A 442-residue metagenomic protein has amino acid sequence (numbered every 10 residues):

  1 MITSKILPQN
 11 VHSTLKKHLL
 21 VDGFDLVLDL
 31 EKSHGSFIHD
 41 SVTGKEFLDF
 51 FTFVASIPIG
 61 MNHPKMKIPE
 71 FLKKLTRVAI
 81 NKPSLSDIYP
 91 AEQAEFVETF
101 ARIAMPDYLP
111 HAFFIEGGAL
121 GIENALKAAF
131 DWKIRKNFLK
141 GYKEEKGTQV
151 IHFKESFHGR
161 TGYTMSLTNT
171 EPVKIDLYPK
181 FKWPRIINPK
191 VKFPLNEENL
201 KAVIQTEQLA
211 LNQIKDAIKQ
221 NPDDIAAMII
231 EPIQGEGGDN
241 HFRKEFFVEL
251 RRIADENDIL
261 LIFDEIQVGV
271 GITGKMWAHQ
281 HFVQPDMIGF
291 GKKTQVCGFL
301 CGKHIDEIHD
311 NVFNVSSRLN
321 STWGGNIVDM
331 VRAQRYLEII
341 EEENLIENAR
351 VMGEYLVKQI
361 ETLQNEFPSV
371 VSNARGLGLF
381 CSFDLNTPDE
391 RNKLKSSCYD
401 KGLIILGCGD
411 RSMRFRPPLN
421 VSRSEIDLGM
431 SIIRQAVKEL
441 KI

Functional and structural regions predicted by a protein language model:
M1-I442: Conserved N-terminal phosphate-binding loop of PLP-dependent enzymes in the Aspartate aminotransferase
